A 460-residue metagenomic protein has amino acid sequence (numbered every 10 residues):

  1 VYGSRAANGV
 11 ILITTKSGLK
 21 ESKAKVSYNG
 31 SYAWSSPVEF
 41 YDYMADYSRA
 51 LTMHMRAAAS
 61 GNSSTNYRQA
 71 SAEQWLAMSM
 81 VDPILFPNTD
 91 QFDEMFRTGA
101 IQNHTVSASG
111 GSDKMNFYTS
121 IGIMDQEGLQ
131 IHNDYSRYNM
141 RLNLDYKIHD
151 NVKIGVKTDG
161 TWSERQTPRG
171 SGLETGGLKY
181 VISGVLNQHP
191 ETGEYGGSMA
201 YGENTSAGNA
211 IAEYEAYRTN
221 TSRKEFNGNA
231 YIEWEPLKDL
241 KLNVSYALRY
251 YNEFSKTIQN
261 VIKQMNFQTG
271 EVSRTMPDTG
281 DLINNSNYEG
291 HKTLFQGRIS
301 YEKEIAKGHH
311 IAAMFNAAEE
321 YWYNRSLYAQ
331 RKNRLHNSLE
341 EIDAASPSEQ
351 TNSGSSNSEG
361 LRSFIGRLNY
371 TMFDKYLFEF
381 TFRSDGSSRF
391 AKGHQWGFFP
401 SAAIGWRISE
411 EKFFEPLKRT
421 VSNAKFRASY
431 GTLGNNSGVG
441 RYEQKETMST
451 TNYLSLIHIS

Functional and structural regions predicted by a protein language model:
V1-S27, I101-N103, G122-M124: A beta-strand signature from Gram-negative outer-membrane beta-barrel systems, especially the internal plug domain
V1-S4, G9, A33, N88-G99: Periplasmic N-terminal accessory/gating domains of Gram-negative outer-membrane beta-barrel systems
I11, V106, M140-L142, G228-A230 (+5 more regions): Membrane-embedded beta-strands of outer-membrane beta-barrel proteins, especially the hydrophobic/small aromatic
T15, G110-S112, I123, L142 (+9 more regions): Residue-level signature of outer-membrane beta-barrel architecture
K20-N88, G128-Y135, N139-N227, N243-R362 (+1 more regions): Surface-exposed loop/interface segments of Gram-negative outer-membrane beta-barrel transport/assembly proteins
G30, I121-E127, F378-S387: Transmembrane beta-strand segments that form the barrel wall of outer-membrane beta-barrel proteins
T98, L129-I131, S388-G393: Solvent-exposed loop/turn segments connecting transmembrane beta-strands in outer-membrane beta-barrel proteins
M140-L142, R362-L368, M372, Y376-G386 (+2 more regions): Extended, hydrophobic alpha-helical segments in both membrane/secreted and soluble proteins
